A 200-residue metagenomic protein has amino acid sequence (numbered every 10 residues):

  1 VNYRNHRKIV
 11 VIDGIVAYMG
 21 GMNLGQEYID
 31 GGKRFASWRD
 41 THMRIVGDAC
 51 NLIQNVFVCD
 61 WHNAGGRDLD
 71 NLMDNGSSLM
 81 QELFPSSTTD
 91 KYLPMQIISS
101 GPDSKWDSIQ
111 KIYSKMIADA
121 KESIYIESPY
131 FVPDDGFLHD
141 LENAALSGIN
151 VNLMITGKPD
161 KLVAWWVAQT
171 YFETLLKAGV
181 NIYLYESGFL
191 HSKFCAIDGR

Functional and structural regions predicted by a protein language model:
V1-R200: Charged, low-complexity intrinsically disordered terminal segments
